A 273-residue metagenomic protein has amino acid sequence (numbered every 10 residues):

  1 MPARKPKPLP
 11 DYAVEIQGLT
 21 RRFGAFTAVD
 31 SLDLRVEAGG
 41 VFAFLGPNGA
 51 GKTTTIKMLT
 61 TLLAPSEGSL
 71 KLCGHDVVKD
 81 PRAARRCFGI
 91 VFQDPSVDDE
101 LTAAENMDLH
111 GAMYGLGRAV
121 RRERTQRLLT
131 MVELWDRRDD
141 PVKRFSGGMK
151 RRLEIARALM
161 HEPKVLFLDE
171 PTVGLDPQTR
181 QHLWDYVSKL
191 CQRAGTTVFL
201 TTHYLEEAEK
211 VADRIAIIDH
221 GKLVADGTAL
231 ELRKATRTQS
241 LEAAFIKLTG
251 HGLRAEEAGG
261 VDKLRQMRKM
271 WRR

Functional and structural regions predicted by a protein language model:
D108, A112, A119-R137: Conserved ABC ATPase "signature" region
E162: Conserved catalytic motifs of ABC-family nucleotide-binding domains
L166-D169: Catalytic Walker B motif of ABC-type/P-loop ATPase nucleotide-binding domains
Q181-A194: Helical segment within the ABC ATPase nucleotide-binding domain
D226-G227: ABC ATPase "signature
